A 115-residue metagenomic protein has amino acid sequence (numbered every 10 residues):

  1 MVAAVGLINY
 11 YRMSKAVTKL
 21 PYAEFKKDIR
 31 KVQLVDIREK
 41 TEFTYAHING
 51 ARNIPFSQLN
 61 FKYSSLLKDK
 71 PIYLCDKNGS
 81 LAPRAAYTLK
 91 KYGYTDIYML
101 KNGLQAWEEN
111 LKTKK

Functional and structural regions predicted by a protein language model:
M1-Y22, D28-V32, K40-P71, S80-K115: Rhodanese-like catalytic fold shared by cysteine-dependent sulfurtransferases and DSP/PTP-type phosphatases
C75: Short, surface-exposed ligand- or partner-binding patches at beta-edge/loop junctions that are enriched in aromatics
